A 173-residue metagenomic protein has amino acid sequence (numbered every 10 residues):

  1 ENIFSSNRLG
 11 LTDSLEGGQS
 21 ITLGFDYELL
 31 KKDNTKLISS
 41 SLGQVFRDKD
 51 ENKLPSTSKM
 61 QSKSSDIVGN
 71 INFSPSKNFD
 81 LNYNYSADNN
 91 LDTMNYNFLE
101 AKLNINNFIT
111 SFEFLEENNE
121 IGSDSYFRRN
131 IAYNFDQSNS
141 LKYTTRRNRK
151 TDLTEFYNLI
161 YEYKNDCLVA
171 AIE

Functional and structural regions predicted by a protein language model:
E1-E162, D166-E173: Outer-membrane beta-barrel translocator/pore domains, especially the C-terminal barrels of Gram-negative outer-membrane
